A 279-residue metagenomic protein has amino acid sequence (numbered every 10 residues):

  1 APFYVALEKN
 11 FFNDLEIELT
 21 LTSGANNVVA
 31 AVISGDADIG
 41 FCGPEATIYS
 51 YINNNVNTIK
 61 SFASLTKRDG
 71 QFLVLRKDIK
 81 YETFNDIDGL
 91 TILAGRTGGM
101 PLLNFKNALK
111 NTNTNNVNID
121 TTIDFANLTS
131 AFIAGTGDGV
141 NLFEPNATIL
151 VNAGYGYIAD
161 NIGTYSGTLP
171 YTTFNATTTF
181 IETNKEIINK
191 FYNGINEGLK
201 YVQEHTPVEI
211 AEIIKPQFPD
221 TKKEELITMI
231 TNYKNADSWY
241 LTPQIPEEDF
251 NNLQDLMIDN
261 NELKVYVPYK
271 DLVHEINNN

Functional and structural regions predicted by a protein language model:
A1-L15, N251-N279: N-terminal hydrophobic or amphipathic helices and topogenic motifs
A1-N115, I119-T122, A131, D138-E144 (+3 more regions): Short, glycine-/small- and polar/acidic-enriched structural segments that line small-molecule recognition paths
N27-V28, I227-N235, V267-N279: Short linear loop/turn motifs
V29, I33, P44-T47, F84 (+12 more regions): Extracytoplasmic/secreted envelope proteins and their assembly/folding machinery, especially bacterial periplasmic
G70, L128, S238: A short acidic, helix-capping loop that chelates divalent metal ions and anchors anionic groups
I79, D124-Q217: Pocket-lining segment of extracytoplasmic ligand-binding domains
E182-L263: Secondary-structure end/capping motifs
